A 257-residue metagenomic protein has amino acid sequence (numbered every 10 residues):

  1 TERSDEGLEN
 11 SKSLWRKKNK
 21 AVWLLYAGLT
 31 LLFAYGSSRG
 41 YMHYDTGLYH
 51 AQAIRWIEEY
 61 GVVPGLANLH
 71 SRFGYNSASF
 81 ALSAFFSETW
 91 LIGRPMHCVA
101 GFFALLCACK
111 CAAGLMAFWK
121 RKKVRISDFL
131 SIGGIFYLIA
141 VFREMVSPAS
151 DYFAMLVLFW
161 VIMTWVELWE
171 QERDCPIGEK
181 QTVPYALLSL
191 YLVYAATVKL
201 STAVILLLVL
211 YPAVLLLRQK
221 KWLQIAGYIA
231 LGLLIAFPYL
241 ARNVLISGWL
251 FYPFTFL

Functional and structural regions predicted by a protein language model:
T1-S13: Membrane-embedded, hydrophobic transmembrane alpha-helices
E6-L8, I205-L233: Perimembrane helix-loop-helix junctions
F33-S127, M145-S147: Active-site lumenal/periplasmic loops and adjacent helix-entry segments of GT-C-fold, multi-pass membrane
S38-Y41, L82, I225-L257: Membrane-lumen/periplasm interface segments of specific transmembrane helices in polyprenyl phosphate-linked
C98-F102, W119, A140-E172: Multi-pass, polyprenyl lipid-linked donor-dependent membrane glycosyltransferases
L105, I132-F136, Y152-M163, Y185-L188 (+1 more regions): Alpha-helical transmembrane segments of multi-pass membrane proteins
F142-R143, P184-L200, V204-Y211, L234 (+1 more regions): Membrane-interface alpha helices of multi-pass inner-membrane proteins
L168-Y194: Short hydrophobic alpha-helices at membrane interfaces in multi-pass membrane enzymes
